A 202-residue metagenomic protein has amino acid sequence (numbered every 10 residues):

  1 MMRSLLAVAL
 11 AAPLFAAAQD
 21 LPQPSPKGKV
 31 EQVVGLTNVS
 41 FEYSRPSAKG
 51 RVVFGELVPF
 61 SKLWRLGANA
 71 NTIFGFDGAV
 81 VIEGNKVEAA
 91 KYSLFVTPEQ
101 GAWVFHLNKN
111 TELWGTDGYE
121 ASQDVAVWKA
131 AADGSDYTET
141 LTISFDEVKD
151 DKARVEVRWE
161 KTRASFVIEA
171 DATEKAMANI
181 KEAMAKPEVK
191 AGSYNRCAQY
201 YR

Functional and structural regions predicted by a protein language model:
M1-L6: Bacterial N-terminal signal peptides that target proteins for export
A11-P13: N-terminal signal peptide c-region/cleavage motif recognized by signal peptidases
A17-S25: Cleaved targeting-peptide boundary
P22, N38-A89, F95-G192: Extended, well-structured beta-strand/loop surface patches that form recognition or cofactor-anchoring regions within
R196-Y200: Structural register within alpha-helical repeat arrays
